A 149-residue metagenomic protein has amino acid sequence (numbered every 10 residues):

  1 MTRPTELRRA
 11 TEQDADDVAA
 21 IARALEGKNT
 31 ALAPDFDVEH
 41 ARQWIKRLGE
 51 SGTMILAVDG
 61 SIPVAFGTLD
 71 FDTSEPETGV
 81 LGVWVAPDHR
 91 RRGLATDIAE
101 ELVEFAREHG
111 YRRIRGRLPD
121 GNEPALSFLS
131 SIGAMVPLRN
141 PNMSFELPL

Functional and structural regions predicted by a protein language model:
T2-R3, R117-L118, S131-L149: Terminal substrate-recognition subdomain of acyl/acetyltransferases
T5-A20: A short beta-loop-alpha structural element at the N-terminal edge of CoA-dependent acyl/N-acetyltransferase catalytic
E12, R23-G82, A86, L138: Acetyl-CoA-dependent GNAT
D17, V80, W84, P124: Amphipathic alpha-helical recognition patches that constitute DNA-binding helices
V18, L102, L129: Aromatic/hydrophobic pocket-lining residues that form π-stacking "cages" and hydrophobic walls in ligand
G82-R91, L118-P119: A short, internal acetyl-CoA/4′-phosphopantetheine-binding micro-motif in the GNAT/acyltransferase core
H89, G93-E101: Conserved acetyl-CoA pyrophosphate-binding loop and the N-cap/start of the following alpha-helix in GNAT-like
T96, E108, R112, D120-N140: Conserved active-site alpha-helix within GNAT-family acetyltransferase domains
